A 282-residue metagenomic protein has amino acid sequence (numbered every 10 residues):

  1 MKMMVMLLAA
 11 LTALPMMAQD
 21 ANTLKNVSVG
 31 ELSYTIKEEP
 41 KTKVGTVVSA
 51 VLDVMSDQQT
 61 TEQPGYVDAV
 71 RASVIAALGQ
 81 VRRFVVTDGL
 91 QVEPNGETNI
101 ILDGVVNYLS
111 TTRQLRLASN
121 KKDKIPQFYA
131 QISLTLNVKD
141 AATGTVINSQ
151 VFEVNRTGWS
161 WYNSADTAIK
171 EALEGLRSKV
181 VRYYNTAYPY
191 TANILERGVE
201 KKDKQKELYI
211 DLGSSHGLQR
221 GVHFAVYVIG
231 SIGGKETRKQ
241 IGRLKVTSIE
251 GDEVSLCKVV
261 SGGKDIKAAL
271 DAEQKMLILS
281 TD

Functional and structural regions predicted by a protein language model:
M1-A9: Sec-dependent signal peptide recognition, specifically the positively charged N-region followed immediately by
A13-P15: N-terminal signal peptide c-region/cleavage motif recognized by signal peptidases
A18-V81, E153, Y188-E207, S215-H216 (+1 more regions): A structural "domain/chain start" motif
Q19-N22, A141-L212, H216-R220, A225 (+2 more regions): C-terminal/domain-edge helix-coil "capping" segments
T23-S28, V74, R82, E97-L102 (+7 more regions): Envelope-exposed proteins and targeting segments
V85-E97: Short acidic low-complexity segments
P94-A141: Surface-exposed short loop/turn segments
S231-I241: Short, Lys/Arg- and Gly-enriched loop/turn segments at beta-strand edges
